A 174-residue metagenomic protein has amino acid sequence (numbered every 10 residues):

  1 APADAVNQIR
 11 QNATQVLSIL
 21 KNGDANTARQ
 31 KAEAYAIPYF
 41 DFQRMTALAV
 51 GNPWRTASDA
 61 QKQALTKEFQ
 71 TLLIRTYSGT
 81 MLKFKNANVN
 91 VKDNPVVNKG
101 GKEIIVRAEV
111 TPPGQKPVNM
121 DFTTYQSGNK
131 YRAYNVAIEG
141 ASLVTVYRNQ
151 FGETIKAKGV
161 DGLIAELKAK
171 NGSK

Functional and structural regions predicted by a protein language model:
P2-M81: Early exported N-terminus immediately downstream of N-terminal targeting peptides
D4-N7, S18, N22, N26 (+10 more regions): Surface-exposed, polar/charged faces of alpha-helical domains in mature secreted/periplasmic/lumenal proteins
A34, P38-M45, T56, V96 (+3 more regions): Intrinsically disordered, low-complexity linear regions
R44, A49, W54, N88 (+6 more regions): Solvent-exposed, flexible loop/coil residues
W54, T71-L72, V110-P112, E139-L143: Solvent-exposed loop/turn segments at secondary-structure junctions within structured extracellular/periplasmic domains
R75-V118, K170-K174: Surface-exposed, charged secondary-structure patches
P117-T145: Short beta-strand edge/turn micro-motifs at domain boundaries
N135-K174: Low-complexity, intrinsically disordered terminal/linker segments enriched in charged and Gly/Pro repeats
